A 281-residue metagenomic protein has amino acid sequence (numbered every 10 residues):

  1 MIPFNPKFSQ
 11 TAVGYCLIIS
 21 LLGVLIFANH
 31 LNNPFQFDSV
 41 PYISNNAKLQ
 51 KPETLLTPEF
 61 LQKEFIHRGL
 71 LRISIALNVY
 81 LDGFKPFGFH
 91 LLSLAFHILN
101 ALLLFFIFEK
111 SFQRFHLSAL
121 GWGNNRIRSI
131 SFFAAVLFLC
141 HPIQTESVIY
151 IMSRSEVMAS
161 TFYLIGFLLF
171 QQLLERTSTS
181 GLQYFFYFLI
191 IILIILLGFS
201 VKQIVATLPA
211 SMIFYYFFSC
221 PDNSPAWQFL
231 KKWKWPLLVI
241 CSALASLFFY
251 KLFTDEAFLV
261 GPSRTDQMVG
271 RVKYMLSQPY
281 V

Functional and structural regions predicted by a protein language model:
M1-V281: Polytopic membrane enzymes that build or remodel cell-surface glycoconjugates and lipids
